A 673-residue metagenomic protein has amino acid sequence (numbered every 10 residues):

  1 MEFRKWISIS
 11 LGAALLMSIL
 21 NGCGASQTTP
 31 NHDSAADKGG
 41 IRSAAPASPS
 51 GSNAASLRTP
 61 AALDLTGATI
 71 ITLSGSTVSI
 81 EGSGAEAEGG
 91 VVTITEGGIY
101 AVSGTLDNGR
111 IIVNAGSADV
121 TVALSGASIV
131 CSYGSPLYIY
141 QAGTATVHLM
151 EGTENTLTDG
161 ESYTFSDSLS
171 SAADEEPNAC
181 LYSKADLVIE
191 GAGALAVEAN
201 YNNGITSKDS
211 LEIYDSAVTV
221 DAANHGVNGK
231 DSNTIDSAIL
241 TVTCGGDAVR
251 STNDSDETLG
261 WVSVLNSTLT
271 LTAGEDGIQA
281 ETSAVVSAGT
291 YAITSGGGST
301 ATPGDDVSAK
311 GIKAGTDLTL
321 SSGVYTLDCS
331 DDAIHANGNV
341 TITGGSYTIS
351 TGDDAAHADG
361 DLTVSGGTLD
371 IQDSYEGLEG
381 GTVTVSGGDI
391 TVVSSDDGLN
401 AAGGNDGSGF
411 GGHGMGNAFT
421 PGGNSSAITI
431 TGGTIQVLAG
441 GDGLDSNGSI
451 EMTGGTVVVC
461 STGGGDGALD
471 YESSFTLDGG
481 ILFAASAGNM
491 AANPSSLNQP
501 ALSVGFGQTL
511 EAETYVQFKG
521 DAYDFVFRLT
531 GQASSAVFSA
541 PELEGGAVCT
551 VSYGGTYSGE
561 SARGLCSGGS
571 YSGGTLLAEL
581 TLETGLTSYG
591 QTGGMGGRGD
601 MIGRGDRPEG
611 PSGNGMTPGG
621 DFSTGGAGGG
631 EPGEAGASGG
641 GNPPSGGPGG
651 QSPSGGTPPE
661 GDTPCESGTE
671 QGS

Functional and structural regions predicted by a protein language model:
M1-F3: N-terminal secretory signal peptides that target proteins for export/translocation
K5-G12, L16-S673: A composition-driven surface/loop motif
